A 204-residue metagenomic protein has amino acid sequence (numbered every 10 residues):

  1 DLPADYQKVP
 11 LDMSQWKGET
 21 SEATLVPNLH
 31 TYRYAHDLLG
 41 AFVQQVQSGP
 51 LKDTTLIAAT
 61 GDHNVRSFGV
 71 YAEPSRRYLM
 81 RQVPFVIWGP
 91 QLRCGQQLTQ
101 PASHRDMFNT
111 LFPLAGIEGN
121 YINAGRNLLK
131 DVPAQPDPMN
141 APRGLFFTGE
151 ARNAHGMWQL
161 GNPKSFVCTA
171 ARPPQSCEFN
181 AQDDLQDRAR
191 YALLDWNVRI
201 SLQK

Functional and structural regions predicted by a protein language model:
D1-K204: Solvent-exposed soluble domains appended to multi-pass membrane proteins
